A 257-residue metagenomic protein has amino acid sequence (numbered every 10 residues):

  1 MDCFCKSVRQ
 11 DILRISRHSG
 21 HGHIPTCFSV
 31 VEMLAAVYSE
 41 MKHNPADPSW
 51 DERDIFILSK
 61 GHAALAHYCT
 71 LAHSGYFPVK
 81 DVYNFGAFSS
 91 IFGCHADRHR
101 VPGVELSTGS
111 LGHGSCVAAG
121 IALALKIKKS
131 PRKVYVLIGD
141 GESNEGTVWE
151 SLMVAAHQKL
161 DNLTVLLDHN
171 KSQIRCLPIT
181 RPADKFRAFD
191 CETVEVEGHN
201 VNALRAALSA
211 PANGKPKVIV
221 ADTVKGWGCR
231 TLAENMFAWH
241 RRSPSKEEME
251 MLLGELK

Functional and structural regions predicted by a protein language model:
C5-H21, L167-H169: N-terminal capping segment at the start of a domain
I12-I15, C27-H157: Cofactor-binding active-site loop characterized by glycine-rich and histidine/acidic residues
I24, V136-I138, T193-E197: Short catalytic-loop micro-motif centered on adjacent basic/acidic residues
D54-F56, R132-V136, L163, N213-T223: Generic beta-sheet signal
S130, P178-A207: Conserved thiamine diphosphate
E145-N170, V218-A221: A short alpha/beta connector and helix-capping loop motif
K171-C176, W227: Short, small-residue-enriched loops and turns at beta-alpha junctions that line or gate enzyme active sites
V201, R205-K257: Glycine/aspartate-rich loop-and-adjacent alpha/beta segment that forms the canonical ThDP
